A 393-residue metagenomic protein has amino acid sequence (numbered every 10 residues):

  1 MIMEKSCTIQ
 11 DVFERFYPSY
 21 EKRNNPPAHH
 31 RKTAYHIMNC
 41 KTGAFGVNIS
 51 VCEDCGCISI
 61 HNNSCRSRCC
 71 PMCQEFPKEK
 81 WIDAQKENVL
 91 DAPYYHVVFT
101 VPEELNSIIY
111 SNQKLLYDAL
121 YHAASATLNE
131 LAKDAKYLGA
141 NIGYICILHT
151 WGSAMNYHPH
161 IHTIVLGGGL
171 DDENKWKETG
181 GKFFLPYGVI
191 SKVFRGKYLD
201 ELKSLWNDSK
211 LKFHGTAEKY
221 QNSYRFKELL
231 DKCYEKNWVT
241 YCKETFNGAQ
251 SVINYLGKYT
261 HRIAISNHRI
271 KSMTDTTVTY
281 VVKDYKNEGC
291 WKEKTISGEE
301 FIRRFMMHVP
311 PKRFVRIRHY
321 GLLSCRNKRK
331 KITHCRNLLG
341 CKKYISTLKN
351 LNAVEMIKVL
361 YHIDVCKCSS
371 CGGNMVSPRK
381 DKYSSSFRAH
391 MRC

Functional and structural regions predicted by a protein language model:
M1-C393: Beta->alpha loop/short-helix hinge microenvironment recognizer with preference for catalytic Tyr/His contexts
